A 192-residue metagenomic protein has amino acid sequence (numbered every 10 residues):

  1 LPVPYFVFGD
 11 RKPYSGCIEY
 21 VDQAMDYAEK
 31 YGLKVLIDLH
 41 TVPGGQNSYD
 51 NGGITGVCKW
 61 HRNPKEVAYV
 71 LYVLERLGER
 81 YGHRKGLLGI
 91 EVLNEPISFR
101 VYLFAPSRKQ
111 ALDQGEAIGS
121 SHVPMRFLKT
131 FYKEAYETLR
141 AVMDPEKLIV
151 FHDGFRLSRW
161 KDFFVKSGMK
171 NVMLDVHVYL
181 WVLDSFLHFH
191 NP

Functional and structural regions predicted by a protein language model:
L1-E19: Active-site-adjacent substrate/metal-binding segments within catalytic domains of carbohydrate-active enzymes
L1-P2, V7, V35-I37, T41 (+3 more regions): Structural recognition of the beta-strand scaffold that forms the well-ordered cores of secreted hydrolase catalytic
P4-V7, K59, V70, L74 (+2 more regions): Residue-level preference for alpha-helix termini and adjacent loops
V7-D10, P43-G52, F99-Y102, D184-F186: Short acidic/His/Gly/Ser-rich catalytic and metal-binding motifs that mark active-site loops of diverse hydrolases
K12-S15, H61, G119-H122, R126: Short, solvent-exposed segments of well-ordered alpha helices
P13-V42, Y49-G89, F131-T138: An active-site-proximal structural segment forming one wall of the substrate-binding cleft that immediately precedes
Y72, G86, L93-P192: Extracellular glycoside hydrolase catalytic/binding regions
